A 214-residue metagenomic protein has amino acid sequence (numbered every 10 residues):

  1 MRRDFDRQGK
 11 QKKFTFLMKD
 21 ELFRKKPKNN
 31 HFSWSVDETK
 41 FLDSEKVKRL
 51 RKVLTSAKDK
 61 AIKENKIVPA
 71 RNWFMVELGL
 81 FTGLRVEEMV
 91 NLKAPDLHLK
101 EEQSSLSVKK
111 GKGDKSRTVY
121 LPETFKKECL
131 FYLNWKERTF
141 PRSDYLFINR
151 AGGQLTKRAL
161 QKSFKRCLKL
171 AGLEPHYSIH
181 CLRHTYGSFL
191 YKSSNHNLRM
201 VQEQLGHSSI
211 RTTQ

Functional and structural regions predicted by a protein language model:
M1-Q214: Conserved catalytic core of the tyrosine transesterase superfamily
